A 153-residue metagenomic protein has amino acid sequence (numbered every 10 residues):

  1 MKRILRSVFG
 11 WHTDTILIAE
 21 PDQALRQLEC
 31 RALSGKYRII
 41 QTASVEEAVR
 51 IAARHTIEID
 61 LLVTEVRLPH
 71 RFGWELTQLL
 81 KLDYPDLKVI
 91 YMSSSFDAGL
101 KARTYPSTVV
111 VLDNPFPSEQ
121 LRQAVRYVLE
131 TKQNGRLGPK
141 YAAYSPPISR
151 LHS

Functional and structural regions predicted by a protein language model:
M1-C30, R38, A53, I57-E58 (+3 more regions): Non-catalytic signal-transmission and effector/linker regions of two-component phosphorelay proteins
Q41-L61: Acidic, metal-coordinating helix/loop segments flanking the phosphotransfer/catalytic sites of two-component signaling
S44, F72-E75: Acidic catalytic/metal-coordinating carboxylates
E65-V66: Active-site residues of response regulator receiver
P69: The feature encodes the CheY-like receiver
M92-S93: Hydrophobic/aromatic residues positioned on beta-strands within the core alpha/beta folds
V109: Short, glycine/charged-rich "phosphate-handling" switch motifs in NTP-dependent and phosphotransfer domains
D113-N114: A Lys-centered signature of the CheY-like receiver
